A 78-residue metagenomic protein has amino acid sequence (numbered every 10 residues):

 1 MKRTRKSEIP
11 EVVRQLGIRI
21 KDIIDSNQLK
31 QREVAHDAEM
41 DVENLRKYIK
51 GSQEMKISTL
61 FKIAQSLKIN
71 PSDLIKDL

Functional and structural regions predicted by a protein language model:
M1-Q28: A short, Lys/Arg-rich alpha-helix, primarily the initiator
I24, A35, A64: The alpha-helix within a helix-turn-helix
I24, I49, L67, I75-L78: DNA major-groove recognition helix of helix-turn-helix
D25, E39, K50-S52, F61: Residue-level detection of the helix-turn-helix DNA-binding "recognition helix"
S26-N27, S52-M55, S66: Helix-turn-helix/winged-helix DNA-binding modules
Q28-K47: Short alpha-helical DNA-recognition segment
S58-D73: DNA major-groove recognition helix of helix-turn-helix/homeodomain DNA-binding modules
